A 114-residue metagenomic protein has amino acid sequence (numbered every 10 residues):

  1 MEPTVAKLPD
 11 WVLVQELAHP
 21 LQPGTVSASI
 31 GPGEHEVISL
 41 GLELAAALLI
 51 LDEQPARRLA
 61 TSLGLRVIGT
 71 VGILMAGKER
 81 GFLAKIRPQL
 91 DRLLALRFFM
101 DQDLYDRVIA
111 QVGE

Functional and structural regions predicted by a protein language model:
M1-L48, Q54-R57, L63-L65, P88 (+2 more regions): Active-site-proximal, substrate-binding regions of enzyme catalytic domains and RNA-binding/basic surfaces
L48-L49, R97: A residue-level structural signature of the nucleotidyltransferase/glycosyltransferase Rossmann-like core
R58-L59, L83: Short active-site-adjacent structural elements
S62-L63, R80: Residue-level signal for well-ordered alpha-helical positions
R66-I73: Short hydrophobic/aromatic-enriched beta-strand-loop microsegments
E79-E114: Long, charged alpha-helical interface segments
